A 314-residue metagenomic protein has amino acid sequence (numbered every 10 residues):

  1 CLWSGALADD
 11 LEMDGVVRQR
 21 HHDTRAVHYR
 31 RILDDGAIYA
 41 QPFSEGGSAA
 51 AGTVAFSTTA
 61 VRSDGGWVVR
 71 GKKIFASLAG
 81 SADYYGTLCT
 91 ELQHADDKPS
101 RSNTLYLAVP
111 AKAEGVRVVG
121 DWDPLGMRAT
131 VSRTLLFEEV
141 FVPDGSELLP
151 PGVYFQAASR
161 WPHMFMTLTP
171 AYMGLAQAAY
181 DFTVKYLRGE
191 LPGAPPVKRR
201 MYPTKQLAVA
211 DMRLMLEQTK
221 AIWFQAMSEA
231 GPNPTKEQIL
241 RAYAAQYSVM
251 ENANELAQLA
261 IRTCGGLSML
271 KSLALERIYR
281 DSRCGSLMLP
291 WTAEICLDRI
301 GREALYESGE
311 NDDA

Functional and structural regions predicted by a protein language model:
C1-S77: Glycine-rich flavin
F43-E45, R62, K73, L88-E91 (+6 more regions): Short, structured patches in soluble enzyme cores that scaffold and shape functional sites
K72-A113: DPxDG-like acidic metal-binding loop motif
I74-A79, W161-L168, G285-M288: Glycine-rich phosphate/pyrophosphate-binding beta-alpha loops
W122-L216: Glycine-rich beta->alpha junctions and the first turn(s) of the following alpha-helix
E217-S248, Q258-M269: C-terminal helix-coil-helix/basic helical segment that borders enzyme active sites and/or dimer interfaces and provides
A253-N254, A314: Non-transmembrane, aqueous-exposed alpha-helical and coiled segments at domain scale
G266-A314: Glycine-rich phosphate/cofactor-binding loops in nucleotide/flavin-utilizing enzymes
